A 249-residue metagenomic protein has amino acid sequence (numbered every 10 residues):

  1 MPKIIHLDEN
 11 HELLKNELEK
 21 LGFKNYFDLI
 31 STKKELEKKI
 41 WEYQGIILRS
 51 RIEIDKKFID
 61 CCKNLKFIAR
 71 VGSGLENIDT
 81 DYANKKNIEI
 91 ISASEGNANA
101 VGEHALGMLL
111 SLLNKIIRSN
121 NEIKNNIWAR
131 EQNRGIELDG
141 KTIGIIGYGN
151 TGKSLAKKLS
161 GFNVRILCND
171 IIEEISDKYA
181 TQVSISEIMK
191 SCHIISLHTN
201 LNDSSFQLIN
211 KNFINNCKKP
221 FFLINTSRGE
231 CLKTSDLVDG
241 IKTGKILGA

Functional and structural regions predicted by a protein language model:
M1, L65, D139-T142, K211 (+1 more regions): Phosphate-coordination loops involved in phosphoryl transfer and adenosine-cofactor binding
M1-Y43, N163-R165: N-terminal glycine-/charge-rich "phosphate-binding" loop or analogous flexible N-terminal tail
H6, Q44-N120, L223: Phosphate/diphosphate ligand-binding glycine-rich loop within oxidoreductases
L7, I145-I146: Conserved N-terminal Rossmann-fold NAD(P)-binding element of oxidoreductases
D8-L13, R51, C168-E174: Short, polar loop motifs at secondary-structure junctions
I52-I59, I171-A249: Rossmann-like adenosine-cofactor binding region
A93-T142, S154-K157, G161: Phosphate-binding beta-alpha-beta segment of Rossmann-like dinucleotide-binding domains, i.e., the NAD(P)
T151: Hydrophobic/small residue at the entry helix of a nucleotide-binding pocket
